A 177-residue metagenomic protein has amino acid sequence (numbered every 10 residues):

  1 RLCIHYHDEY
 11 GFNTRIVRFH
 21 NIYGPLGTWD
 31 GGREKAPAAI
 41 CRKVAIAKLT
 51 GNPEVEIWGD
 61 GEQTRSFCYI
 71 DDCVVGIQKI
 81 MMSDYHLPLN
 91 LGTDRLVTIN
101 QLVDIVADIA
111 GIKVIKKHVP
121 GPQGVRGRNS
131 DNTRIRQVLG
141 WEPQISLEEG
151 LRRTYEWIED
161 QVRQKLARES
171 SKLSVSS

Functional and structural regions predicted by a protein language model:
R1-H20, A39-T50: Active-site Tyr-X1-5-Lys
C3-H5, I16, I22, D60 (+2 more regions): Short linear sequence motifs
R15-A39, Q63-T64: Flexible, glycine-rich beta-alpha linker
I40, I46-S177: C-terminal substrate-binding subdomain of Rossmann-fold SDR/epimerase-dehydratase oxidoreductases
